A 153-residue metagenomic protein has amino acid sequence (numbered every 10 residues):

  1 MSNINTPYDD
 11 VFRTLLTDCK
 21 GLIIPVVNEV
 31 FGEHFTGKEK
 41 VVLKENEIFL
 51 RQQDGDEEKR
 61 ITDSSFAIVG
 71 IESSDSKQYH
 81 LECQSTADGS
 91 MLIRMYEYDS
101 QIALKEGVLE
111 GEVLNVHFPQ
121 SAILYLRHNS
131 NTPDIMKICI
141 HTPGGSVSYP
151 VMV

Functional and structural regions predicted by a protein language model:
M1-V153: Accessory alpha/beta interaction modules
